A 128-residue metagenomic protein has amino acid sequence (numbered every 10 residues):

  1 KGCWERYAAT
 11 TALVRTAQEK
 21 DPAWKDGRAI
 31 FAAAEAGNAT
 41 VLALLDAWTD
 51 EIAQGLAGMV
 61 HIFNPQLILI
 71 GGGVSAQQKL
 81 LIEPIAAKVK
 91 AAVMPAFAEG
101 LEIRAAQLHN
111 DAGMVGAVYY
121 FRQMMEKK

Functional and structural regions predicted by a protein language model:
K1-K128: ATP-binding/phosphotransfer module of carbohydrate and carboxylate kinases, centering on a glycine-rich
